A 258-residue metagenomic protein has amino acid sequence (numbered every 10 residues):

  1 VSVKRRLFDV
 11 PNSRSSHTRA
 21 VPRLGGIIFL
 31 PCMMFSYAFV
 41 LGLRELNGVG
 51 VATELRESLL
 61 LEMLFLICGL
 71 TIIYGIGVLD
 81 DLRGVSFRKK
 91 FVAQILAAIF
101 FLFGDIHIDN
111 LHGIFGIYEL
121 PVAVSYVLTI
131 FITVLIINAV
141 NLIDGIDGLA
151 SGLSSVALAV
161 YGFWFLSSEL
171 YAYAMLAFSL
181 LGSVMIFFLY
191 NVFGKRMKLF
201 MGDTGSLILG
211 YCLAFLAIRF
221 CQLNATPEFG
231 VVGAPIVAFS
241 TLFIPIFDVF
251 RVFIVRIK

Functional and structural regions predicted by a protein language model:
V1-R6, L30-N47, V51-G75, L149-K258: Alpha-helical transmembrane segments
V10-L24, K198: Juxtamembrane helix-capping/reentrant segments at transmembrane boundaries
R14-S16, G48-L59, I108-Y118, V134-I143 (+1 more regions): Short juxtamembrane and helix-loop transition motifs at transmembrane-helix boundaries in membrane proteins
R19-P22, E54-L64, G116-V127, A238: Short aromatic-rich membrane-water interface segments that cap or initiate transmembrane helices in multi-pass membrane
G25, D81, D144, D203: Divalent metal-coordination and catalytic microenvironments
R56-L96, F101: Hydrophobic alpha-helical hairpins/lids featuring a short glycine-rich hinge
F100-N110, A217: Proline-centered turn/helix-capping motifs that create local helix->coil transitions or kinks
V124-A139, L149-A150: Function-critical hydrophobic alpha-helical transmembrane segments in multi-pass membrane proteins
